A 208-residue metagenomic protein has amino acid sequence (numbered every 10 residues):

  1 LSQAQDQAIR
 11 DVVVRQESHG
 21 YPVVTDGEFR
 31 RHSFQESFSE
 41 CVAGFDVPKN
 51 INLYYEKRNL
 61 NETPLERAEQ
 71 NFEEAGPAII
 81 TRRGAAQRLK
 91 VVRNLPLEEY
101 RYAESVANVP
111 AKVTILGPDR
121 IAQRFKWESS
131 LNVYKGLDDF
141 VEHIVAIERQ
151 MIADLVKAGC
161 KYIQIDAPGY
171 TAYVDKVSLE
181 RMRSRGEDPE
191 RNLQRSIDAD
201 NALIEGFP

Functional and structural regions predicted by a protein language model:
L1-P208: Domain-level signal for soluble alpha/beta catalytic cores
